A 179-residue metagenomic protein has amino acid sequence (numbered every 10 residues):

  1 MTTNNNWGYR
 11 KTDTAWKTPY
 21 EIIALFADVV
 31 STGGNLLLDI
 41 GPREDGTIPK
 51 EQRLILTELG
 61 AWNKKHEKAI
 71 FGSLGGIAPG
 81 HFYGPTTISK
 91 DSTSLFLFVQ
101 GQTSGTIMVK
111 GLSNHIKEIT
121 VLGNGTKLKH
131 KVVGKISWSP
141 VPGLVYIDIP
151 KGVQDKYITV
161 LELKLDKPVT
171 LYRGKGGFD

Functional and structural regions predicted by a protein language model:
M1-D179: Mature catalytic domains of secreted/periplasmic carbohydrate-active enzymes
